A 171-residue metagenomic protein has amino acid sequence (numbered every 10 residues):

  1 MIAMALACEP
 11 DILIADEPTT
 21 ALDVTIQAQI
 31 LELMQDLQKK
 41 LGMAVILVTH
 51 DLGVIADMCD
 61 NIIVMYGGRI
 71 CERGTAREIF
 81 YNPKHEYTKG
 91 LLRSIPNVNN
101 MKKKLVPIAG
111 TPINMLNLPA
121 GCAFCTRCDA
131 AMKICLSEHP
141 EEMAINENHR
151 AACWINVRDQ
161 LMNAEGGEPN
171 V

Functional and structural regions predicted by a protein language model:
E9, I14-P18, L22, I26-K103: P-loop NTP-binding/switch modules centered on Walker-like glycine-rich loops
T75-V171: Short catalytic/signature loops enriched in Gly
